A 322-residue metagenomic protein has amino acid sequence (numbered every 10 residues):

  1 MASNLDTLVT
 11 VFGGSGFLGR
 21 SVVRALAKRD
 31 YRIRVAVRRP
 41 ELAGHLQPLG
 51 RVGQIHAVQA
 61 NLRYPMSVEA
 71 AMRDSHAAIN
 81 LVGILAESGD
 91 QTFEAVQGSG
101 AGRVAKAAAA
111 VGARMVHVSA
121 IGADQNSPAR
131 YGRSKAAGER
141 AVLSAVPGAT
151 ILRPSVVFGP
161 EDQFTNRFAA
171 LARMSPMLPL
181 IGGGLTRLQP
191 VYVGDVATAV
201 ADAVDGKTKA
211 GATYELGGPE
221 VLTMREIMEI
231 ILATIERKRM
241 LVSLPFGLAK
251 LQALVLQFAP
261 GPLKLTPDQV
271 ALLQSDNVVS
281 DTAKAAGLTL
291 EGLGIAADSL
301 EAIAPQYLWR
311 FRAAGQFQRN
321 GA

Functional and structural regions predicted by a protein language model:
A2, N126-R237, F258: Oxidoreductase cofactor-interface core, primarily capturing Rossmann-like NAD(P)-dependent enzymes
A2-Y31: N-terminal Rossmann NAD(P)H-binding glycine-rich loop of SDR-like oxidoreductase domains
F12, A36, L81-V82, M115-I121 (+1 more regions): SDR active-site strand-loop-helix element
G19-S21, G98, A136: Residues forming the Rossmann-fold NAD(P)(H) cofactor-binding site
S21, A25, A107, A141 (+1 more regions): Rossmann-fold NAD(P)-dependent oxidoreductase module
R38-A109, I121-Q125: NAD(P)H-binding glycine-rich loop region in Rossmannoid oxidoreductase-like domains and their noncatalytic homologs
A110-R114, P147: A short helix->loop->beta-strand "cap" motif at the edges of active sites that frequently abuts
G247-A322: A hydrophobic C-terminal alpha-helical subdomain
